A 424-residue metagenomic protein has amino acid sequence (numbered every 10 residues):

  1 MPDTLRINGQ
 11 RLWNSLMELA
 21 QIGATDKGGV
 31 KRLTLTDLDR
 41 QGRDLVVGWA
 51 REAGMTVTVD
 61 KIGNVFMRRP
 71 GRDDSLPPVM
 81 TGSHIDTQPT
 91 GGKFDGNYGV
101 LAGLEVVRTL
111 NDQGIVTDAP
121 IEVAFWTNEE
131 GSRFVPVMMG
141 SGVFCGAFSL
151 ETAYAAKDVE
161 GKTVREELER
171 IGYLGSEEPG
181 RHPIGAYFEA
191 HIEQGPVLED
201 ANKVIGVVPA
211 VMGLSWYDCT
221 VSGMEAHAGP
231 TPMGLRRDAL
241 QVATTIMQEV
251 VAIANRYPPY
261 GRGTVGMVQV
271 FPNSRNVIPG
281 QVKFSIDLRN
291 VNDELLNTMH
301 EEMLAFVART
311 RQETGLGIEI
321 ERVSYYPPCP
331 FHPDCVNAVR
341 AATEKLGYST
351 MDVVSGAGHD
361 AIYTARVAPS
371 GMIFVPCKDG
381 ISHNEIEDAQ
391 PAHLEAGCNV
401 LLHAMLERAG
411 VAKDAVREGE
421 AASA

Functional and structural regions predicted by a protein language model:
P2-T36, Y326, H383: N-terminal capping segment at the start of a domain
L12-T25, G82-S83, T350-V400, M405-R408: Zn-dependent metallopeptidase/amidohydrolase metal-coordination segment
L19, T81, G91-E130, S215-V221 (+4 more regions): Alpha-helical metal-binding/catalytic segments enriched in His/Glu/Asp
T34, T264-N273, S285-V291, G317-V336 (+1 more regions): A short beta-alpha structural unit
V47-R51, T56, D60, F66-E167 (+2 more regions): Active-site metal-coordination/substrate-binding segment of hydrolases, especially metallo-dependent peptidases
D60, V116-D118, G175-G180, P230 (+4 more regions): Flexible, glycine/charged-enriched surface loops at secondary-structure junctions
N128-E129, R133-E294: Midchain, well-structured core segments that form catalytic/ion-binding scaffolds
H227, T231-R256, H300-A305, T350 (+1 more regions): His/Asp/Glu-rich mid-to-C-terminal helical/loop segments that flank catalytic regions of hydrolases
